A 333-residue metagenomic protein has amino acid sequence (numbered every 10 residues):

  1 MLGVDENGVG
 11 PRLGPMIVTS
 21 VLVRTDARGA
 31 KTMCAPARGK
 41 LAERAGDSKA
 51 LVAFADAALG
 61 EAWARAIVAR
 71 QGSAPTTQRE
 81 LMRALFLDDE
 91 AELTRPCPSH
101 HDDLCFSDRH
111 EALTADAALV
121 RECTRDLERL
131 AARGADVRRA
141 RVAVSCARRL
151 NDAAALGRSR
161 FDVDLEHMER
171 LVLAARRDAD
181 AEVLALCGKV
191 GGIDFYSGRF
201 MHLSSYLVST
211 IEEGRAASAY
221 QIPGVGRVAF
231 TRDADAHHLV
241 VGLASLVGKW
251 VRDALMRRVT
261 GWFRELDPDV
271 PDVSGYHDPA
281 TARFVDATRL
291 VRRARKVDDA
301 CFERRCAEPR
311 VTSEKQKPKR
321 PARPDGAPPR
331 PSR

Functional and structural regions predicted by a protein language model:
M1-R333: RNase H-like, Mg2+-dependent phosphodiesterase core, and more generally RNA phosphate-backbone-engaging helix-loop
